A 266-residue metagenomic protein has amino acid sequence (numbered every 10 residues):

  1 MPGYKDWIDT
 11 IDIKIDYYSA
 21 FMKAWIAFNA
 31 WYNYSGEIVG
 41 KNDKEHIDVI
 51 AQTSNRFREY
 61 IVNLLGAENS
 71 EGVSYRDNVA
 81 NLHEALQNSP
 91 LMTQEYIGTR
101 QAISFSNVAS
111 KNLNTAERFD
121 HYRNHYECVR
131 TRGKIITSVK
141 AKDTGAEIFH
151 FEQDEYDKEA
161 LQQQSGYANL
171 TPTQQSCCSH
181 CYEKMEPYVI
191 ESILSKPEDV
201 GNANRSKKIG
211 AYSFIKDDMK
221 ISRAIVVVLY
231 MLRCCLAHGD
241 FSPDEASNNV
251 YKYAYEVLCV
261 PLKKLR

Functional and structural regions predicted by a protein language model:
M1-A24, W31-I38: Charged alpha-helical initiation segments
W7-I8, I209-G210, C234, H238: Short, charged/polar, low-complexity loop and linker segments that flank or interrupt alpha-helical bundles
I11, F28-S35, I50, E68 (+4 more regions): Generic structural signal for hydrophobic core residues of well-folded globular domains
S19-I26, N78, L232: Residue-level detector of well-ordered alpha-helical segments, enriched for hydrophobic/aromatic packing positions
E37-R56, K208-A211, E245-S247, Y251: Short, charged amphipathic alpha-helical segments flanked by flexible coils
F57-Q94, Q101, K208-V228: Short, mixed-charge amphipathic alpha-helical segments
T93-H150, I215-M231, C235-R266: Charge-enriched, short contiguous segments at helix-coil
A109-K216: Long, low-complexity, polar/charged, intrinsically disordered or flexibly structured peripheral segments
